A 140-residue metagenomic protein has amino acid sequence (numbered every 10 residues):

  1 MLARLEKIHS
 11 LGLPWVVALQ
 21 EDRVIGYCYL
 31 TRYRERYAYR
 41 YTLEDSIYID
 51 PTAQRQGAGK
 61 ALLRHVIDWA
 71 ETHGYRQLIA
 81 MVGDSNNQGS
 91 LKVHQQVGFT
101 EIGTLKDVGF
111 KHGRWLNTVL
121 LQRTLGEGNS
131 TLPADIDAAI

Functional and structural regions predicted by a protein language model:
M1-T52, L63-R64, T124-G126: Acetyl-CoA-dependent GNAT
P14, R76, T100: Short acidic/polar active-site loop segments enriched in Thr and Asp
I47-T52, Q56, D84-N86: Active-site acidic-Proline motif in GNAT/NAT acetyltransferases
R55-L63, A70: Glycine-rich acyl-CoA binding loop
A70-G83, K92: Conserved GNAT acetyl-CoA-binding A-motif
M81-V82, T100-N117, G126: Conserved catalytic-core motifs of GNAT/GCN5-like acyltransferases
H94, F99, L121: Conserved active-site tyrosine of GNAT-family acetyltransferases
A134-I140: Short, cationic low-complexity segments
